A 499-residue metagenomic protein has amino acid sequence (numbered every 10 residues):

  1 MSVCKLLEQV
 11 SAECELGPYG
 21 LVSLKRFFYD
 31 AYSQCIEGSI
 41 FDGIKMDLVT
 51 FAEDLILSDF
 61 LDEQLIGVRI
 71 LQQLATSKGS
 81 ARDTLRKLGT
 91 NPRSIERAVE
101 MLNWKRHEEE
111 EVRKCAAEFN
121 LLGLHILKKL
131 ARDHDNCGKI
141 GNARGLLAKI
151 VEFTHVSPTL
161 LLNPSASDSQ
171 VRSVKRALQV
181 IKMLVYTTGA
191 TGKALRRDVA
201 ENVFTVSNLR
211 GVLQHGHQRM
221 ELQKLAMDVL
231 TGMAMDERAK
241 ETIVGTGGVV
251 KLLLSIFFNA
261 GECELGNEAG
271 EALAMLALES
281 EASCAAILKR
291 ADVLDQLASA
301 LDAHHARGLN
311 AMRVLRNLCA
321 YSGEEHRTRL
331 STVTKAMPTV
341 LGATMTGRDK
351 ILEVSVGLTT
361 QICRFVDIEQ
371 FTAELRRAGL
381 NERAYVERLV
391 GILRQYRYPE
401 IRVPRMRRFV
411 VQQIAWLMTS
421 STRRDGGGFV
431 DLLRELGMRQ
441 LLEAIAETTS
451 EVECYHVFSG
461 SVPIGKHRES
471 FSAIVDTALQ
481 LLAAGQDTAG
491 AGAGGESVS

Functional and structural regions predicted by a protein language model:
V3-D47, E53-S58, D62-I66, Q72-E96 (+9 more regions): Elongated alpha-helical scaffolds that mediate protein-protein interactions in large eukaryotic proteins, primarily
S23, L61-Q73, R106-K129, P158-G189 (+10 more regions): Alpha-helical solenoid repeats of the armadillo/HEAT superfamily in eukaryotic scaffolding/adaptor proteins
E37, E53-D54, V99, K128 (+5 more regions): Amphipathic alpha-helical repeat scaffolds
F41-M46, A52, L88-K105, A117 (+7 more regions): Amphipathic alpha-helical segments within extended alpha-helical solenoids and repeat-rich scaffolds in large
